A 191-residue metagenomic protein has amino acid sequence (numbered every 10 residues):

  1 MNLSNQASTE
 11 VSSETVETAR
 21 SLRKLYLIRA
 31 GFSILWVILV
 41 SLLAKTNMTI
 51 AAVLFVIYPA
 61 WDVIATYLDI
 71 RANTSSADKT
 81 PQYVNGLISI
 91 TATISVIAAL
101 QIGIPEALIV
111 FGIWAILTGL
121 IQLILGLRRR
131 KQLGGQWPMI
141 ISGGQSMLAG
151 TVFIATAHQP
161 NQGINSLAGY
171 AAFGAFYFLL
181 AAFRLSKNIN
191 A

Functional and structural regions predicted by a protein language model:
M1-S76, I189-A191: N-terminal topogenic module of multi-pass integral membrane proteins
E10-R20, K24, L43-I50, N73-S76 (+5 more regions): Juxtamembrane loop-transmembrane helix junctions in multi-pass integral membrane proteins, especially the extracellular
R29-W36, N85-T93, S142-M147: Core segments of transmembrane alpha-helices that mediate helix-helix packing or line hydrophobic substrate/ligand
V37-I38, A92-I102, Q145-G163: Hydrophobic alpha-helical transmembrane segments in multi-pass integral membrane proteins
T46-A60, G103-I116, A168-A172: Structural signature of hydrophobic alpha-helical transmembrane segments
V63-S76, Q122-K131, L180-N188: C-terminal ends of transmembrane helices
T91-I141: Membrane-proximal helix-loop-helix units in multi-pass membrane proteins
V110-I121, G135-F153, L167-F178: Alpha-helical membrane segments in multi-pass integral membrane proteins
